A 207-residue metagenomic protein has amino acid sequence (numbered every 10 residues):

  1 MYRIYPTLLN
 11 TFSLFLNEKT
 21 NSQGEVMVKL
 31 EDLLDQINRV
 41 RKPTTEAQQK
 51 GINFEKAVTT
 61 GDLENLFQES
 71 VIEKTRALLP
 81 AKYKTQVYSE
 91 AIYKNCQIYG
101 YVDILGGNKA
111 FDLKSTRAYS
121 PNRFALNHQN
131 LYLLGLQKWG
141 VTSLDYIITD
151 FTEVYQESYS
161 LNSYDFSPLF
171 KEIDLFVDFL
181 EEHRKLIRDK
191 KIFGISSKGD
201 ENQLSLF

Functional and structural regions predicted by a protein language model:
M1-Y101, I195-S196, L206-F207: Metal-dependent nuclease catalytic cores that hydrolyze phosphodiester bonds in DNA/RNA, characterized by
R3, R39-R41, R76, R117 (+3 more regions): Arginine residue identity/basic-tract feature
I4, S22, E46, F67 (+3 more regions): Non-membrane alpha-helical secondary structure
L14, N21, Q36, T59 (+5 more regions): A generic signature of intrinsically disordered, low-complexity regions enriched in glycine/proline and charged/polar
V87-K185: Mg2+/Mn2+-dependent nuclease catalytic core
D174-F207: Non-catalytic C-terminal interaction segments of nucleic acid-processing enzymes
